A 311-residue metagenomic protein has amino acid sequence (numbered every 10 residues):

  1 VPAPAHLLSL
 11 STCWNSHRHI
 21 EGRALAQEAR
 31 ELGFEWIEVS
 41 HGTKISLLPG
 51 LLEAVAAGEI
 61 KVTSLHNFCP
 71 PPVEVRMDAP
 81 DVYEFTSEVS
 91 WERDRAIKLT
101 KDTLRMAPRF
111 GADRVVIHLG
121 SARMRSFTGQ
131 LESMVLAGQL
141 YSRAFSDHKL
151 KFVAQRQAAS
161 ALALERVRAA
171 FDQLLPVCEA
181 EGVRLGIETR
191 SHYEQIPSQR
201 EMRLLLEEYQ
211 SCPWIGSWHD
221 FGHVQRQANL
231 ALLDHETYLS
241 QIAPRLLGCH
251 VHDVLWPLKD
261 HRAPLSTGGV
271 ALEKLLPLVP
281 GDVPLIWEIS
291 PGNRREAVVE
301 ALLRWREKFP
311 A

Functional and structural regions predicted by a protein language model:
P2-S9, W14-R30, I45, G50 (+5 more regions): Histidine-acidic metal/acid-base catalytic patches
C13-H17, H66-V73, G120-A122: Short glycine-enriched loops at secondary-structure junctions
E35-K44: A short beta-strand-loop structural module common to alpha/beta enzyme folds
E35-W36, K61, D113, R184 (+1 more regions): Residue-level detector of anion-binding/catalytic polar loops
H41, N67, L119-G120, R190 (+1 more regions): Active-site loop/turn elements of alpha/beta-hydrolase fold enzymes, especially the short glycine-/histidine-rich
L47-H66, E132-S146: Short acidic, glycine/proline-enriched helix-loop-strand junctions
P71-D78, M124-F127, L255-K259: Short acidic/His/Gly/Ser-rich catalytic and metal-binding motifs that mark active-site loops of diverse hydrolases
E84-S217: Active-site acidic/histidine proton-transfer and metal-coordination neighborhood in alpha/beta enzyme cores
